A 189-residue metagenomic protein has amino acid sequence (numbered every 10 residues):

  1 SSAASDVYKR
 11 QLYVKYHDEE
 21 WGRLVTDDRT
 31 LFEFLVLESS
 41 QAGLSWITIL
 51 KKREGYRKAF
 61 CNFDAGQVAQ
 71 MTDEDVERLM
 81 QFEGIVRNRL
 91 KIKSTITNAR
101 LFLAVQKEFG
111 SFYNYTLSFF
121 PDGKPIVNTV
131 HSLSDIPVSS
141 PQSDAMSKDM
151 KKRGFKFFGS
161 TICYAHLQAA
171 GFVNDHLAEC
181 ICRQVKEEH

Functional and structural regions predicted by a protein language model:
S1-Y8: Short, small-residue-biased leader/transition segments that mark boundaries at the very start of proteins
K15-D18: A short, charged helix-loop
L31-T48: Short, aromatic/basic-rich helix-turn unit that serves as a nucleic-acid recognition element
V36-S40, R57, E77-M80, S147 (+1 more regions): Amphipathic alpha-helical segments within well-ordered protein domains
W46, L50-A59, K91-N98: Non-catalytic DNA-binding core/recognition domains of DNA-processing enzymes
N62-S139: Alpha-helical ds-nucleic-acid-binding substructure associated with the helix-hairpin-helix region of base-excision DNA
T116-I136, P141-K186: Catalytic DNA-binding helix-loop module of base-excision-repair DNA glycosylases/AP lyases
